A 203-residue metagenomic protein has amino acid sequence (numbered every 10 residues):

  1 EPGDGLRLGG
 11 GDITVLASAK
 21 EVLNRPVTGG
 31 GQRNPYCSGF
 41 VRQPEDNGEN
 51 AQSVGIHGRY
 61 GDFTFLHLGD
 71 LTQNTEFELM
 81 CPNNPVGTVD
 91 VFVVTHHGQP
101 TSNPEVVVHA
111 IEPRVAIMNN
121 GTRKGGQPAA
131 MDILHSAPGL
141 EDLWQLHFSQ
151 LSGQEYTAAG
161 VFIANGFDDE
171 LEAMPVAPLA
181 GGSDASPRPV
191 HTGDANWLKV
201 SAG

Functional and structural regions predicted by a protein language model:
E1-T75, S136-G203: Flexible, acidic/histidine-containing loops and adjacent segments that form or flank the divalent-metal
D4, V22-L23, T72-E78, H97-N103 (+2 more regions): Active-site environment of divalent metal-dependent phosphoester hydrolases
L6, V86, V108: Short loop/helix-cap segments at secondary-structure boundaries that form the rim of catalytic
G58-R59, P85-G87: Flexible, charged surface loops at secondary-structure boundaries
F65-L71, T88-Q99, R114-G121, W144-F148: Active-site neighborhood of phospho(di)ester-bond hydrolases with catalytic His/Asp-centered motifs
Q73, P82-N83, E112-P113: Active/binding-pocket-proximal capping segment
E78-P82, N103-A110, A129-L134: A short acidic, amphipathic alpha-helical/loop segment
I111, G125-Q145: Short acidic, glycine/proline-enriched helix-loop-strand junctions
